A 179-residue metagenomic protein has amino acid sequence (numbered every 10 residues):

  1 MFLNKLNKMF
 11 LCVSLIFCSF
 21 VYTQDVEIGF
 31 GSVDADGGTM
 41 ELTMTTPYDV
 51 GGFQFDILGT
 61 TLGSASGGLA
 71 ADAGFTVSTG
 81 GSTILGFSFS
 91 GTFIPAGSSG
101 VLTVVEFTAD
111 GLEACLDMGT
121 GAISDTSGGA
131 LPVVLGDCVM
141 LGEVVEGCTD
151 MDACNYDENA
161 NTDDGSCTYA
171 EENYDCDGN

Functional and structural regions predicted by a protein language model:
F2-N179: Primarily marks secretory-pathway-exposed extracellular/lumenal segments that are disulfide- and glycosylation-prone
